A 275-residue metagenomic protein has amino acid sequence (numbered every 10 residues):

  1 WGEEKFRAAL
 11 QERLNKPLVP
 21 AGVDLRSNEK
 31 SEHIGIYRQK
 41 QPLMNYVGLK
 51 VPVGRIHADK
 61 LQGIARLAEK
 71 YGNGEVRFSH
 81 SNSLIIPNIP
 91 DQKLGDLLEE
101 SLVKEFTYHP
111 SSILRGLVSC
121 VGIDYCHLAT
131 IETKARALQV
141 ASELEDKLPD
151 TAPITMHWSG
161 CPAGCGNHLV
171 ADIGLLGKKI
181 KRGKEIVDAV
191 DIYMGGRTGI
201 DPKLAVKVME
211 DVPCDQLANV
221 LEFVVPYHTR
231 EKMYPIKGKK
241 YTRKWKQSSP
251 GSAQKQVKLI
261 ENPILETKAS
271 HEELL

Functional and structural regions predicted by a protein language model:
W1-L275: Peripheral terminal and linker regions in Fe-S/redox and tRNA-modifying enzymes
